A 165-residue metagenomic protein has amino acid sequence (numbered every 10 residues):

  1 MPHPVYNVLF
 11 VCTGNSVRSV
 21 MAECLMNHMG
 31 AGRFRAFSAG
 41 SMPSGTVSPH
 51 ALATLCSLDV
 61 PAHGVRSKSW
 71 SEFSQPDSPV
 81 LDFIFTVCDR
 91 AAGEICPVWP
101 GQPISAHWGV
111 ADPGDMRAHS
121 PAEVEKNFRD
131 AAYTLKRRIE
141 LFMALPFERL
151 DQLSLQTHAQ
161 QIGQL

Functional and structural regions predicted by a protein language model:
M1-L165: Short polar/charged helix/loop
